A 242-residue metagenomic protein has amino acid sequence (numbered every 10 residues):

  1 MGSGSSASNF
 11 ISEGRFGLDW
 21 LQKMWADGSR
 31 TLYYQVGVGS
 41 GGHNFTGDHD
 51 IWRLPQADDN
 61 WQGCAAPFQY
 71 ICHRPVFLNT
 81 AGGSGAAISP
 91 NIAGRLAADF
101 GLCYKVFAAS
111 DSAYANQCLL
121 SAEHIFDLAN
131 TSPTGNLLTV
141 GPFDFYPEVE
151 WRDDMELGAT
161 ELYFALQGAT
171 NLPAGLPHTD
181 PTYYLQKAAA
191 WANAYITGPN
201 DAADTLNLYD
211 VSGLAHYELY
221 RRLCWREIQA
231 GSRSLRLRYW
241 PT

Functional and structural regions predicted by a protein language model:
M1-T242: Glycan-recognition and catalytic cores of secretory/periplasmic carbohydrate-active enzymes
